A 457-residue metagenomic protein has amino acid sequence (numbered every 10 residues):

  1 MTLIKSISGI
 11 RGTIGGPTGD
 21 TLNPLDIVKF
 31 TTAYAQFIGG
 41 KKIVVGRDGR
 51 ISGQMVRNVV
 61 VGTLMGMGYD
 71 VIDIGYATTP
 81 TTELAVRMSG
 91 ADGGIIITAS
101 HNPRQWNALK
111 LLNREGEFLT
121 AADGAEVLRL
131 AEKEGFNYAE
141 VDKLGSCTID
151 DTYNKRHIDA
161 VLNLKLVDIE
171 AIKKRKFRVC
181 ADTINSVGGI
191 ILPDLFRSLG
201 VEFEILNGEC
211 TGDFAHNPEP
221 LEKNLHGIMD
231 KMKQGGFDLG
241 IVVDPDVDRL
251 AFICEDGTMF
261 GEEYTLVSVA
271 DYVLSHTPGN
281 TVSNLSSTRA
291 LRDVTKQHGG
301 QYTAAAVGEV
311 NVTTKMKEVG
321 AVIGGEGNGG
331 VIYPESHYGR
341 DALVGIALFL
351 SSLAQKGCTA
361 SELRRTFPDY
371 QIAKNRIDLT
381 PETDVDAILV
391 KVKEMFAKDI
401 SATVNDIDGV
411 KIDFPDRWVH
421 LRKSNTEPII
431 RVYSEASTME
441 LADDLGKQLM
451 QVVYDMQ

Functional and structural regions predicted by a protein language model:
M1-G68, S146-V179: An N-terminal, well-structured beta->alpha segment
T2, T13, N107-K233: Gly/Ser/Thr-enriched, mixed-charge loops and adjacent short helices that form phosphate/oxyanion-binding elements
T32, Q36-F37, K42-W106, D194-I253: N-terminal small/polar loop signature for handling phosphorylated ligands or for N-terminal nucleophile
G46-D48, A181-T183, C254, E335 (+1 more regions): Short glycine-centered, acidic/aromatic-flanked micro-motifs in structured strand/loop junctions that mark active-site
I74, A125-D159, N163, C254-G327 (+1 more regions): Proline/glycine-rich low-complexity loops and linkers
L111-R114, A251-E255, I332-P334: Short beta-strand-to-turn element immediately C-terminal to the catalytic PLP-Schiff-base lysine in fold type I
L239, T277-Q457: Phosphate-binding and adjacent anionic-ligand microenvironments
